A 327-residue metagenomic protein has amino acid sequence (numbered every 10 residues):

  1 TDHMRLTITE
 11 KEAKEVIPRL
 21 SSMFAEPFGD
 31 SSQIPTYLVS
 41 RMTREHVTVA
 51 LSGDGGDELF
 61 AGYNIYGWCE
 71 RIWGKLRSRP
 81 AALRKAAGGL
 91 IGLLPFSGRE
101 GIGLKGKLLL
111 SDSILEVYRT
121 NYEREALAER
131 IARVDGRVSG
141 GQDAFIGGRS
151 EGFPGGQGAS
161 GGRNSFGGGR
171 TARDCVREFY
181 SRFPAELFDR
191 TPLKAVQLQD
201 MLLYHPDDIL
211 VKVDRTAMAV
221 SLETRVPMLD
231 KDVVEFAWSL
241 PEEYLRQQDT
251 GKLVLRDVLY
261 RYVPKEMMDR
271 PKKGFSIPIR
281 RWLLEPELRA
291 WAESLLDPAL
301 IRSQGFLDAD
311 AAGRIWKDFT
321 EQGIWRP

Functional and structural regions predicted by a protein language model:
T1-M23, V49, A172, F179: A conserved beta-strand->alpha-helix junction
M4, A25-G29, W73-S78, E243-Q247: Short, polar/flexible loop-turn hinges at active-site or ligand-entry regions and domain interfaces
E12-V16, E58-G62, S276: Short catalytic/ligand-binding loop motif for oxyanion handling, primarily in non-cytosolic enzymes, centered on
A13, S32, T36: Conserved donor sugar-nucleotide recognition element shared by glycan-biosynthetic enzymes
P18, Y37, R41, D257: Active-site phosphate/pyrophosphate- and oxyanion-stabilizing loops and adjacent acidic/basic residues in soluble
P18-S22, R44, Y66-W68, W282-L284: Short low-complexity, flexible loop/linker segments enriched in glycine and/or proline with clustered acidic
S32, E45, V49-L51, G98 (+2 more regions): Adenosyl-5′-phosphate
L38-S97, Y204, L210-V233: Active-site adenylate/phosphate-handling loop in enzymes that bind or generate adenylated species
